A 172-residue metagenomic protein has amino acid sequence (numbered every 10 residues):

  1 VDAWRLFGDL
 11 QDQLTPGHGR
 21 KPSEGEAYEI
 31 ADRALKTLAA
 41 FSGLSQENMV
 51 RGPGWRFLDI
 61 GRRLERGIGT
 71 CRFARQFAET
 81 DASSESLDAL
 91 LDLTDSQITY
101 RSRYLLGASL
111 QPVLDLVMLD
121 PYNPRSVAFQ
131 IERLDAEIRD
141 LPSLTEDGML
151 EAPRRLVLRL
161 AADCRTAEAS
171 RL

Functional and structural regions predicted by a protein language model:
V1-L172: Alpha-helical transmembrane segments and their helix-helix packing motifs
